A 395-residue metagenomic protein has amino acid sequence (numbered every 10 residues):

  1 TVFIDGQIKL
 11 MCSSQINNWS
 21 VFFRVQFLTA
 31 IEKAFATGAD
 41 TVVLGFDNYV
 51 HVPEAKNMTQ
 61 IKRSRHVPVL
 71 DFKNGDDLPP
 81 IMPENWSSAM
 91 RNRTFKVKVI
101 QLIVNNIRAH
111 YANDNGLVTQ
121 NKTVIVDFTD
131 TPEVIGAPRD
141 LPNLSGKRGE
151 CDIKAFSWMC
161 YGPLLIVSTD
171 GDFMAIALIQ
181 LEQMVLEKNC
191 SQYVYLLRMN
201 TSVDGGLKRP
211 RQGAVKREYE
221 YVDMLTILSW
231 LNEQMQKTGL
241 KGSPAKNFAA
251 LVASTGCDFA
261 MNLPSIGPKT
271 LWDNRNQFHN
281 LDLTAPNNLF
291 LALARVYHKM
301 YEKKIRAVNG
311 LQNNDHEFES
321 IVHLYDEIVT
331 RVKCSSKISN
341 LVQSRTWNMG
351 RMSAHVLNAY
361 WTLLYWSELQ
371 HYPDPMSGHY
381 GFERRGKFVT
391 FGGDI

Functional and structural regions predicted by a protein language model:
T1-I395: Noncatalytic, typically N-terminal accessory segments of nucleic acid-processing enzymes and closely related
